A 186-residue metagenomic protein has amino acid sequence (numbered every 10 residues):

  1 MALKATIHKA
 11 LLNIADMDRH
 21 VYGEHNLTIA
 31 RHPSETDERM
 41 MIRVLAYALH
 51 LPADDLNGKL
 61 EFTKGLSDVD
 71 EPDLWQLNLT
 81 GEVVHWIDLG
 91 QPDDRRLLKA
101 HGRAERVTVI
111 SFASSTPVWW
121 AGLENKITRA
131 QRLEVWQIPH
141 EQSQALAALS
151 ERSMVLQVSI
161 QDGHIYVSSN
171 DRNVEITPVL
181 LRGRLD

Functional and structural regions predicted by a protein language model:
A10-I14, L74, H164-S169: Short polybasic amphipathic segments
D18-L66: Acidic-basic catalytic patches of nuclease active cores, encompassing PD-(D/E)XK and other metal-cofactor nuclease
I29, V84-G90, V174-G183: Short amphipathic beta-strand/extended segments with alternating polar/hydrophobic composition
E38, A46-L49, G58-L60, L66-E71 (+4 more regions): Terminal alpha-helical anchor/extension segments at protein ends
L74-Q76, G81-L97: Conserved catalytic cores of phosphodiester-cleaving nucleases, focusing on short active-site segments
P92-A148: Feature captures the catalytic cores and cofactor-binding loops of soluble hydro-lyases/lyases that act on carboxylate
R132-E134, I138-D186: Non-catalytic C-terminal interaction segments of nucleic acid-processing enzymes
